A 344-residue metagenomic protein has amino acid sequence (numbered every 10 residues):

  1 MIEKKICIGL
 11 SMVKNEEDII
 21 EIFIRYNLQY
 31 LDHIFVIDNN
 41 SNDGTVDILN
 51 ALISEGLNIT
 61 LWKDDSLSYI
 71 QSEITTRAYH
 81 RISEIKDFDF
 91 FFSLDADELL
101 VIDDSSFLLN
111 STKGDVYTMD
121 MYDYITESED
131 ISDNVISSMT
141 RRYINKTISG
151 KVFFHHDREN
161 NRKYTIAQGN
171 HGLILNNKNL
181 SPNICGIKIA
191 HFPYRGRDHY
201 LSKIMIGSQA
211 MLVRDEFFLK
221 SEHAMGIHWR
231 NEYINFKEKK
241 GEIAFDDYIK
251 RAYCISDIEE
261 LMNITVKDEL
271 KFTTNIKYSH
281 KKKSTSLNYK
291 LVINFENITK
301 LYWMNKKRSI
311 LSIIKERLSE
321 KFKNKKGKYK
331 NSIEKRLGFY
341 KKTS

Functional and structural regions predicted by a protein language model:
K4-I6, S11-R25, N40: Active-site beta-to-alpha loop of glycosyltransferases that engages the nucleotide-sugar donor
L28: Gly/Ala-rich phosphate-binding loop of Rossmann-like dinucleotide-binding domains, activating on the conserved
D32-N40, W62-D64: Short beta-strand/loop segment that forms part of the nucleotide-sugar
I48-L94: Active-site-proximal specificity loops/subdomain of glycosyltransferases
S72-T76, V101-T299: Catalytic-site signature of metal-activated, phosphate-bearing donor transferases, centered on the GT-A/GT-A-like
D95-L99: The conserved acidic donor/metal-binding loop of glycosyltransferases
K282, S286-S344: Boundary detector for helix-to-coil junctions that initiate low-complexity/charged tails
